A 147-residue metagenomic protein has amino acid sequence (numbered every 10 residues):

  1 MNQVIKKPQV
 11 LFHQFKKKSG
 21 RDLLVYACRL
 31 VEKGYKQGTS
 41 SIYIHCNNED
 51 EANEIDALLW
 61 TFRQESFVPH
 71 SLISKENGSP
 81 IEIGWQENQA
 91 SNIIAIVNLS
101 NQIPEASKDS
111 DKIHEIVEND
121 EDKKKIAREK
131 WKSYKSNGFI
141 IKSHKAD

Functional and structural regions predicted by a protein language model:
N2-L23: Glycine-rich phosphate-binding "P-loop"
V25-Y35: Histidine-anchored nucleotide/phosphate-binding helix
V31, S40-N48: Conserved RecA-like ASCE P-loop NTPase motor core of nucleic-acid helicases/translocases
D50-E54, D122-K124: Short, charged/polar "capping" segments at the starts of alpha-helices and the immediately preceding loops
I55-T61, I126-S133: Short, aromatic/basic amphipathic alpha-helical patches
D56-S91: Helix-adjacent hinge/juxtasegments
E87, I93-Q102, S110-W131: Conserved RecA-like P-loop NTPase helicase motor core
A127-D147: Well-ordered alpha/beta subsegment
